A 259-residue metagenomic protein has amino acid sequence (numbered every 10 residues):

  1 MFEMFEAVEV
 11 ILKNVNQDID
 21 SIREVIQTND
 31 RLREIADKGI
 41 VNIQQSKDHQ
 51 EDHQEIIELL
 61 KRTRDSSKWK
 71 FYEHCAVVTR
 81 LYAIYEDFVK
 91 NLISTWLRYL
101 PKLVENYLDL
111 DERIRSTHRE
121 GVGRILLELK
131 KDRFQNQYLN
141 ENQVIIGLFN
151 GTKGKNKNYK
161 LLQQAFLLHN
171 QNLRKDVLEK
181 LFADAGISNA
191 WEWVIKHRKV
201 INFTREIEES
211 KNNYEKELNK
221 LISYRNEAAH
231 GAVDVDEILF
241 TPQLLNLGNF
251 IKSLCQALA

Functional and structural regions predicted by a protein language model:
M1-A76, K102-L103, Y107-L110: Charged alpha-helical initiation segments
D18-S21, V25, D52-I56, R80 (+4 more regions): Amphipathic, well-ordered alpha-helical segments in soluble domains
I22, L181-E227, I238-A259: Amphipathic, Lys/Arg-enriched alpha-helical patches that create a basic surface for binding polyanionic ligands
Q27, E86-L97, S223-D234, K252 (+1 more regions): Charged/polar positions within long, soluble alpha-helices
E55-W69, I201-I207, N226-H230: Short, charged/polar, low-complexity loop and linker segments that flank or interrupt alpha-helical bundles
D65-L81, Y85, E209, N213-K216 (+1 more regions): Conserved aromatic-histidine-acidic binding/catalytic patches
K70-L97, L244, G248: Short, hydrophobic, well-ordered secondary-structure elements
R80-L81, V89, I93-I207: Helix-loop junctions and short alpha-helical segments
